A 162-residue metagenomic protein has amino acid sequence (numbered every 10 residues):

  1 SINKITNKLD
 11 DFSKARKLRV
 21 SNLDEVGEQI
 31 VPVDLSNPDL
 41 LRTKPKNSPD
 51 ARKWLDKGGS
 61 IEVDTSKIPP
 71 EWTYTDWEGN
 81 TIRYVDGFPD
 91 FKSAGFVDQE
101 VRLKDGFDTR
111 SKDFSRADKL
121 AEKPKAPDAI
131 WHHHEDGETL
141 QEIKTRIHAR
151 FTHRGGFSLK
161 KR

Functional and structural regions predicted by a protein language model:
I5-I130, E135-R162: Nuclease and nuclease-like effector domains acting on nucleic acids or nucleotide cofactors
